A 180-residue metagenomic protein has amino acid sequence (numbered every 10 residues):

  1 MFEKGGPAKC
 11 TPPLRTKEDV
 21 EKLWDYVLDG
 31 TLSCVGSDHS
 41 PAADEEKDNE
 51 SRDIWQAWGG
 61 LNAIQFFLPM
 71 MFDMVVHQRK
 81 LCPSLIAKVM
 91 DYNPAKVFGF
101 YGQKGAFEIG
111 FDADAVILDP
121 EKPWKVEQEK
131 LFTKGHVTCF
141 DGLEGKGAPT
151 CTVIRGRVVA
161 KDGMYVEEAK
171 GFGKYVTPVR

Functional and structural regions predicted by a protein language model:
M1-E3: Surface-exposed extracellular loop regions of Gram-negative outer-membrane beta-barrel proteins, predominantly
G5-A8, L28-V35, P41-P120: His/Asp/Glu-enriched, well-ordered alpha-helical/loop segment that forms or immediately abuts the divalent-metal
A8-E18, A57-A63, T138-E144: A short acidic, glycine-rich active-site loop that binds or catalyzes chemistry on phosphate/adenosine moieties
C10-D25, V97-G99: Active-site glycine- and acidic-residue-rich loops that bind and position anionic ligands or nucleotide-like cofactors
C10-P13, G36-S37, R155, K161: Thr-Gly-centered strand-to-loop micro-motif
L23-D25, G105-A106, G142: Short, flexible, glycine/charge-rich loop motifs used to bind or transfer phosphoryl groups or to couple energy/partner
N49-D53, I109-Y175: C-terminal cap of metal-dependent C-N hydrolases
V176-R180: Terminal leader/tail segments of proteins
